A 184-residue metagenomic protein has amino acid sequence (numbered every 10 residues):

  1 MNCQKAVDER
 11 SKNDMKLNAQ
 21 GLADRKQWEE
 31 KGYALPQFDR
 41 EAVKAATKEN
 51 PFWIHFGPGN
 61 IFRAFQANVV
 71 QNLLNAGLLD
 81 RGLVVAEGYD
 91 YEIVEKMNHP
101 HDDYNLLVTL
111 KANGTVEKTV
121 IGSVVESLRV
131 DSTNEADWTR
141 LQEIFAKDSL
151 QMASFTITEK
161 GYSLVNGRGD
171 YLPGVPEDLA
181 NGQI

Functional and structural regions predicted by a protein language model:
R10-I184: Non-transmembrane, aqueous-exposed alpha-helical and coiled segments at domain scale
